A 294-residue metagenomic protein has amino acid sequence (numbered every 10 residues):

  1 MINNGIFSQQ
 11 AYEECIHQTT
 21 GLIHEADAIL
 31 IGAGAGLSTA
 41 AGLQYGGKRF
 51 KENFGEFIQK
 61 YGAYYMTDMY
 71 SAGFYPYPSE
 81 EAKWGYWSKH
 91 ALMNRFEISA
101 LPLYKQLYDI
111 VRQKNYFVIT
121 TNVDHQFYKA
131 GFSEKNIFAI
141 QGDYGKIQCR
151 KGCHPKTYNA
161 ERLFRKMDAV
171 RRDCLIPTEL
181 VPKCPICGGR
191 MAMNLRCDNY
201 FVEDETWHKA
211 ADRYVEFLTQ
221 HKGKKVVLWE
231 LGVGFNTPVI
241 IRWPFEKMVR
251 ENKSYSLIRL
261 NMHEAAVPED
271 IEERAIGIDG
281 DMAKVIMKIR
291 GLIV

Functional and structural regions predicted by a protein language model:
M1-V294: Conserved catalytic alpha/beta core of Sir2/sirtuin-type deacylases, generalized to analogous enzyme cores that bind
